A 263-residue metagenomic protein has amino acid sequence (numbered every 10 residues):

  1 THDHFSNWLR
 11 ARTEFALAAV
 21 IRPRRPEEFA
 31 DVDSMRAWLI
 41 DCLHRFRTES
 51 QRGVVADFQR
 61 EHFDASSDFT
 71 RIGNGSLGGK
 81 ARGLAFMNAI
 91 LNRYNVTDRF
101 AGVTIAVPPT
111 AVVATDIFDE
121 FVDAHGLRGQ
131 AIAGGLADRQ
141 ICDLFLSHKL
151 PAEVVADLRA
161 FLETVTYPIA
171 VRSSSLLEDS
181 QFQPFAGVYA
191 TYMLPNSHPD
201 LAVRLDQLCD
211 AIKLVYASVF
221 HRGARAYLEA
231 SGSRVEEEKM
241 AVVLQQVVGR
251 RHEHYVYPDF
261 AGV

Functional and structural regions predicted by a protein language model:
T1-R71: Long, compositionally biased intrinsically disordered regulatory segments in eukaryotic proteins
H2-E27, P108-A114, F118, S180-S197: Amphipathic alpha-helical packing elements
E14-F15, R93-V96, D123-L127: Short helix-loop boundary/capping segments at the starts of domains
E27, D31-E49, A133-E163, A217-F220 (+1 more regions): Charge-dense polyanion-binding interfaces
E61-R99, L146-V263: Conserved mixed alpha/beta core segments that line enzyme active sites in large multi-domain catalysts
T104-V112, P168-A170, A241: Beta-sheet entry/capping signal
V107-A133: Terminal amphipathic helices with adjacent charged low-complexity linkers/tails
A124-C142, T191-Y192, P199: Glycine-/small-residue-rich beta-strand-loop submotif within the FAD-binding core of flavoenzymes
